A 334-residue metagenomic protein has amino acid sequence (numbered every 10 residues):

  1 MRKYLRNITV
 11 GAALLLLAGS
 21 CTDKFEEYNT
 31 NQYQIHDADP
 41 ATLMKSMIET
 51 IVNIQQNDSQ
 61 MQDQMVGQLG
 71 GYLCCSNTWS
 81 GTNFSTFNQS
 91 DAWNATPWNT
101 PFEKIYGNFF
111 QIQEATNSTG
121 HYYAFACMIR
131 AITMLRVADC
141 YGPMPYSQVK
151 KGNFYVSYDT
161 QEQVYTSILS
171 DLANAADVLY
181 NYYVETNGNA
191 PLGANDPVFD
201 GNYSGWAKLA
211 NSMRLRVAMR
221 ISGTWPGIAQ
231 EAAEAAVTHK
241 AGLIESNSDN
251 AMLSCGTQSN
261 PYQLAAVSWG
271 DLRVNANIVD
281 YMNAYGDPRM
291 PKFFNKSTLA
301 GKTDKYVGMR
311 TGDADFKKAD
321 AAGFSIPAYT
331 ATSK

Functional and structural regions predicted by a protein language model:
M1-G19: Sec-dependent bacterial lipoprotein signal peptides
I8, A12, I51, S297: Residues that line or immediately flank small-molecule/substrate-binding pockets and catalytic motifs
G11-A13, Y28, Y329: Compositionally biased, intrinsically disordered low-complexity segments
L16-S20, I54, A138, Y182: Hydrophobic alpha-helical elements and their junctions with loops/disorder across both membrane and soluble proteins
C21-S80, A92, T100, Q111 (+1 more regions): Membrane-proximal, proline-rich intrinsically disordered regions
D37-A41, C74-K334: Structured, solvent-exposed acidic/aromatic patches
